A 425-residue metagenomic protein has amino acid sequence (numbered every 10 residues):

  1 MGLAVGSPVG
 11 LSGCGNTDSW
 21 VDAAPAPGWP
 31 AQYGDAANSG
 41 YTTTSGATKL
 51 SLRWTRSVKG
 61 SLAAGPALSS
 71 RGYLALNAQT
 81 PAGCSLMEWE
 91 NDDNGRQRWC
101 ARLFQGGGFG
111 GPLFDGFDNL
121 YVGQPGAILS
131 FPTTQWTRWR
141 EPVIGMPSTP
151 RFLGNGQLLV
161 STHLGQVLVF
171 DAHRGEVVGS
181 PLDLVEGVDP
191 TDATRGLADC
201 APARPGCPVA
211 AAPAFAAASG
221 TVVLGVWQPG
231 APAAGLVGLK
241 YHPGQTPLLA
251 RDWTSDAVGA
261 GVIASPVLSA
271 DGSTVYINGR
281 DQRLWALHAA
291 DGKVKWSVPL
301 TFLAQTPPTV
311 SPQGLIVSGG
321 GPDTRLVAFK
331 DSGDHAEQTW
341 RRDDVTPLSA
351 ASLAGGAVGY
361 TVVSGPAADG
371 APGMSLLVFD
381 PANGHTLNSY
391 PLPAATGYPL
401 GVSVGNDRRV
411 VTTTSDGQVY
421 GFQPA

Functional and structural regions predicted by a protein language model:
M1-G15: N-terminal export signals
T17-A26, P30-A63, A67-A425: Extracytoplasmic/lumenal domain signature
